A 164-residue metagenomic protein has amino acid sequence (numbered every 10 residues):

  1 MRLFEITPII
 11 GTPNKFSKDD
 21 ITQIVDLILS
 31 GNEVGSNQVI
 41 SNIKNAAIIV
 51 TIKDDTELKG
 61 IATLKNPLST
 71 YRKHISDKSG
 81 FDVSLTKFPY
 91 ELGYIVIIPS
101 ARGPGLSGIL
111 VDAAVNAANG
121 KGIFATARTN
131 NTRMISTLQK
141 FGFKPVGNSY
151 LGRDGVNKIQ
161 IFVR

Functional and structural regions predicted by a protein language model:
M1-S41, K53-K59: Short amphipathic alpha-helix that is part of the acyltransferase structural core
I52-D55, F162-R164: Active-site beta-strand termini and strand-to-loop segments that position acidic
E57-Y94, G152-R153: Conserved acyl-donor/pantetheine-binding loop and adjacent beta-alpha core of acyl/acetyltransferases and related
Y94-I97, G103-N116, S136, K140: Conserved acetyl-CoA-binding loop-helix of GNAT-fold acetyltransferases
N116-T129: Conserved GNAT acetyl-CoA-binding A-motif
T129-G152: Conserved active-site alpha-helix within GNAT-family acetyltransferase domains
L151-R164: C-terminal "cap" of GNAT-fold acetyltransferases
